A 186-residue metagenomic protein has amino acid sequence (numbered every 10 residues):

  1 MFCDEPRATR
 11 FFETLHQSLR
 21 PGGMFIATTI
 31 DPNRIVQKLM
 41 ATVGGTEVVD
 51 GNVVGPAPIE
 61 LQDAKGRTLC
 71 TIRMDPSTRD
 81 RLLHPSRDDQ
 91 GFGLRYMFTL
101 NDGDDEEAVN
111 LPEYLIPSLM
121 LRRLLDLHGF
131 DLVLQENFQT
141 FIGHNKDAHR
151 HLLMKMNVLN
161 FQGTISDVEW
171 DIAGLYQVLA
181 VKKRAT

Functional and structural regions predicted by a protein language model:
M1-C3, N33-Q37, F141-N145: Short catalytic/ligand-binding loop motif for oxyanion handling, primarily in non-cytosolic enzymes, centered on
M1-F2, T14-L19, L121-H128: Conserved catalytic-core segments centered on acid/base and nucleophilic motifs
M1-R7, S77: Proteins with a high burden of low-complexity, intrinsically disordered sequence enriched in S/T/G/P/A and R, requiring
P6-M24: A short glycine-rich, Lys/Arg-flanked "PGG" loop and its adjoining helix->strand segment in the class I
S18, L39-M40: Short acidic, glycine/serine/threonine-rich loops at helix termini
M40-V48, V53-T186: C-terminal lobe and adjacent flexible extensions of AdoMet/dcAdoMet transferase-like proteins
